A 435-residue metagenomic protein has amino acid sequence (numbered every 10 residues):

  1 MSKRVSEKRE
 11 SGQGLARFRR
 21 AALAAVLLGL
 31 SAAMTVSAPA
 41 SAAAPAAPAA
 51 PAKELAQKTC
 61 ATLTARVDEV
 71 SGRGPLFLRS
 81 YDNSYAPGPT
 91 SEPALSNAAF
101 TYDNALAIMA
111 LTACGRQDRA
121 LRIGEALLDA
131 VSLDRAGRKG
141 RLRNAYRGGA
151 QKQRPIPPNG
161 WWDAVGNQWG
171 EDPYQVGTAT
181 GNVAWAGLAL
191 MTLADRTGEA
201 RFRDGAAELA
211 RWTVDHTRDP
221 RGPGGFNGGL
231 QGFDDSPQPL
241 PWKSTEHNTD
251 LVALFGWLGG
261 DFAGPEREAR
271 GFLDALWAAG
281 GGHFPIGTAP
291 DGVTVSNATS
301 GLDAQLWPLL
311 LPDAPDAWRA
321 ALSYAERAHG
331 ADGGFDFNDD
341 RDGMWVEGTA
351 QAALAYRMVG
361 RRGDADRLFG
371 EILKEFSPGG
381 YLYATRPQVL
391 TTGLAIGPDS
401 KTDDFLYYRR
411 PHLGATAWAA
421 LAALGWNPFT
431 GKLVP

Functional and structural regions predicted by a protein language model:
K3, G14-A44: Secretory targeting and sorting signals
P48-T90, A98-Y102, R122, D129-Q168 (+7 more regions): Extended ligand-binding clefts on enzyme/binding-domain cores
D103-A113, W185-A189: Non-membrane alpha-helical segments in proteins
I108-Q117, L127, L306, Y356: Alpha-helical support elements that line or immediately flank enzyme active sites and cofactor-binding pockets
A110, A189, L193-R196, L254 (+1 more regions): Residue-level signature for tetratricopeptide repeat
V176-L193: N-terminal glycine-rich cofactor-binding segment that shapes the pocket for flavin-like pterin cofactors
D403-D404: C-terminal intrinsically disordered, low-complexity extensions immediately downstream of enzyme catalytic cores
